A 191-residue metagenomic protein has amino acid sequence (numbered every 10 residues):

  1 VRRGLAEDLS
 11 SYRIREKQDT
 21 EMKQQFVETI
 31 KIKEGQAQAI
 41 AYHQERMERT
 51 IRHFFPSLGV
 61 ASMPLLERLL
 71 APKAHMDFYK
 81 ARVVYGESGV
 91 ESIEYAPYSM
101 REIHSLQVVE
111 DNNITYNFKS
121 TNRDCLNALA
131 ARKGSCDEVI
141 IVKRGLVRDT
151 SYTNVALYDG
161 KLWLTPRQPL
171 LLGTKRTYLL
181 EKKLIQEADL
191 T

Functional and structural regions predicted by a protein language model:
R2-G4, D8, Y12-L146, L162 (+1 more regions): Conserved alpha/beta cores of soluble small-molecule-handling proteins
K143, S151, D159: A cytosolic small-molecule/anion-sensing beta-strand core signal
R148-N154: Short beta-strand/strand-turn micro-motif
V155-A156, L171: A short acidic/small-residue loop/turn micro-motif
